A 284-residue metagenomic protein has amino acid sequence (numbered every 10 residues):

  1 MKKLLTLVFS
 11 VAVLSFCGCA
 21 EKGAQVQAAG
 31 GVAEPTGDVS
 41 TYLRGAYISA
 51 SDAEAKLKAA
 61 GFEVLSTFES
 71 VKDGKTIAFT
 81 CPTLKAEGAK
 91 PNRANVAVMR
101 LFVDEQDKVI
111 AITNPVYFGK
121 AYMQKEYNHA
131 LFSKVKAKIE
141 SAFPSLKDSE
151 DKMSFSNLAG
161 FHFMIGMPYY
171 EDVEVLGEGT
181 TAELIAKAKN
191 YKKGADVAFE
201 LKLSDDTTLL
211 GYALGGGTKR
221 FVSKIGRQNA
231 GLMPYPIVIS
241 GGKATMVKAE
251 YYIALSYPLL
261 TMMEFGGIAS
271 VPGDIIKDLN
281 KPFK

Functional and structural regions predicted by a protein language model:
M1-L4: Positively charged n-region of N-terminal signal peptides that target proteins for export
V8-S15: Bacterial N-terminal signal peptides
F16-Q25: Bacterial Sec-dependent signal peptides at the C-terminal "C-region" and cleavage site
V26-V71, Q124, P144-T208: Terminal, regulation- and interaction-focused segments at domain boundaries
A60, F79-T83, P91, N95 (+3 more regions): Charge-dense, helix-prone N-terminal extensions
K75-N114: Mid-chain, structured segments of secreted extracytoplasmic proteins
I110-K147: Hydrophobic alpha-helical segments and helix pairs
T208-K284: A cross-kingdom marker for long, charged
